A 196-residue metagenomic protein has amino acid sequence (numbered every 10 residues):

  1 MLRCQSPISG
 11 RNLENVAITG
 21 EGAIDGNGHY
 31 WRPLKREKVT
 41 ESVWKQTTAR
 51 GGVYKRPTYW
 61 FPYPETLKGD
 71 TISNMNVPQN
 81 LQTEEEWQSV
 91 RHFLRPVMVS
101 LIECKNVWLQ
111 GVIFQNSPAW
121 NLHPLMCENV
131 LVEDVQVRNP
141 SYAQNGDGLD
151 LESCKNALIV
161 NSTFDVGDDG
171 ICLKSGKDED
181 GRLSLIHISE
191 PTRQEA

Functional and structural regions predicted by a protein language model:
M1-A17, H29-A49, R91-K105, W120-C127 (+1 more regions): Extracellular beta-strand-rich solenoid/capping regions of secreted or surface-exposed proteins that bind or remodel
R11, T19-E21, D25, I102 (+9 more regions): Feature marks extracellular polysaccharide-active and adherence modules
V16-A17, G22-A23, W120, N129 (+2 more regions): Structural motif
N27-W31, V97, P118-L125, S141-G148 (+2 more regions): Short glycine/acidic-rich loop motifs that flank beta-strands on beta-rich extracellular proteins
T40-W87: Charged, glycine/proline-rich intrinsically disordered loops and linkers
E84-E85, F93, N116, N129 (+5 more regions): Asp-box/BNR beta-propeller blade signature and adjacent active/binding-site loops in extracellular glycan-interacting
I186-A196: Single conserved hydrophobic/aromatic residue that forms the stacking wall/gate of nucleotide- or nucleobase-binding
